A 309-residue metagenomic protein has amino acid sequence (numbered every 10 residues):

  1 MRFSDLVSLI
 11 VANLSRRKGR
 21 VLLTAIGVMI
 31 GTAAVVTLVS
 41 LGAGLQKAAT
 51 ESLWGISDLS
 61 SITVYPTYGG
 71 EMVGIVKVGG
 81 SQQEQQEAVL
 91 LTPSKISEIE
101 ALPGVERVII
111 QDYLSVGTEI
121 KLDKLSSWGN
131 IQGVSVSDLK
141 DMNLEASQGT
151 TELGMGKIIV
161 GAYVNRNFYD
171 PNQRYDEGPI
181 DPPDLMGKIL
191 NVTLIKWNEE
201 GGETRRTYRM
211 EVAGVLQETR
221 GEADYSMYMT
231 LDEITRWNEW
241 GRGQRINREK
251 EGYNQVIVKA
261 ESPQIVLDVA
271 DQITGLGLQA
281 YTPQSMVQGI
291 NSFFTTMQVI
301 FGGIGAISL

Functional and structural regions predicted by a protein language model:
M1-V35: N-terminal Sec/SRP start-transfer signal
S8-N13, K47-G55, S292: Short amphipathic alpha-helical coupling elements at transmembrane boundaries
L14, L53, I99-E100, I273: Hydrophobic C-terminal alpha-helix "anchor/cap" residues
T24-A34, Q298-L309: Alpha-helical transmembrane segments of integral membrane proteins
A33-G70: Alpha-helical transmembrane segments
Y65-E251, I265-D268, G275: Short acidic/glycine-enriched loop/turn elements at secondary-structure junctions
K250, Q255-S308: Peri-transmembrane interface segments
